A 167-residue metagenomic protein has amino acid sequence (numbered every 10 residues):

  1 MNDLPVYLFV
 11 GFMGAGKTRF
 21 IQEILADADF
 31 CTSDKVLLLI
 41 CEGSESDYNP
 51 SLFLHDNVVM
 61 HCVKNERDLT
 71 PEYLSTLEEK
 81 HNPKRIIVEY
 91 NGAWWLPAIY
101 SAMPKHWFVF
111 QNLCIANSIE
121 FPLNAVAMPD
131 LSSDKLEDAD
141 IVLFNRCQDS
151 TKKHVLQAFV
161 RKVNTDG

Functional and structural regions predicted by a protein language model:
N2-V10, G14-A15, R19-N124: Nucleotide-state-sensitive switch-loop elements of NTP-binding domains
N2-V6, V160-G167: Long, charged, low-complexity intrinsically disordered regions
G11-F12, C41-E42, I115-I119, A139-F159 (+1 more regions): G-domain G4 guanine-recognition motif of GTPases
N49-D56, H154-V163: Short, aromatic/basic amphipathic alpha-helical patches
W107, K135, T165: Arginine/glycine-rich "motif VI" loop of SF2 helicases in the C-terminal RecA-like domain
F121-L136: Flexible active-site lid/hinge loop adjacent to a nucleotide/diphosphate and Mg2+-phosphate binding pocket
